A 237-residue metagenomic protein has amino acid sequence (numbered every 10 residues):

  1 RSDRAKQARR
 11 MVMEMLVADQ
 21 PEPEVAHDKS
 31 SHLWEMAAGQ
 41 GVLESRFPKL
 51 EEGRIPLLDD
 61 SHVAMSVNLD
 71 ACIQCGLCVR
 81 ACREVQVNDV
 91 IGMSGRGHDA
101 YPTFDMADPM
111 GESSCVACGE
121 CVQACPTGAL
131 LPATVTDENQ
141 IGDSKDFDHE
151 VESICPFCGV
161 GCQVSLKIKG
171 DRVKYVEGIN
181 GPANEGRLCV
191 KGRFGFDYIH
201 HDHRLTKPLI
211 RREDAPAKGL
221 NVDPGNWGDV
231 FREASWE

Functional and structural regions predicted by a protein language model:
R1-D19, P23-E237: N-terminal export/assembly segments and adjacent metallocofactor-ligating motifs of anaerobic energy-metabolism
